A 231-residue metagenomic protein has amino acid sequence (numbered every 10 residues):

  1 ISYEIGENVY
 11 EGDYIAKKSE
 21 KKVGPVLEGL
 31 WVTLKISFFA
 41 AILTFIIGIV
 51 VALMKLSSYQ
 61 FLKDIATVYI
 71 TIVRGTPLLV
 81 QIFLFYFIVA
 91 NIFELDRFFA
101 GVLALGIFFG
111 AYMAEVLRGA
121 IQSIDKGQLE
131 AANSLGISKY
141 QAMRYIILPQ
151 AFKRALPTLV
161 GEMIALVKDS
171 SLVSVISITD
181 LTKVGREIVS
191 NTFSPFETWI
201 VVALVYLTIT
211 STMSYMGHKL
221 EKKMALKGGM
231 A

Functional and structural regions predicted by a protein language model:
I1-G6, E11-A231: Transmembrane alpha-helices and adjacent helix-loop boundaries
